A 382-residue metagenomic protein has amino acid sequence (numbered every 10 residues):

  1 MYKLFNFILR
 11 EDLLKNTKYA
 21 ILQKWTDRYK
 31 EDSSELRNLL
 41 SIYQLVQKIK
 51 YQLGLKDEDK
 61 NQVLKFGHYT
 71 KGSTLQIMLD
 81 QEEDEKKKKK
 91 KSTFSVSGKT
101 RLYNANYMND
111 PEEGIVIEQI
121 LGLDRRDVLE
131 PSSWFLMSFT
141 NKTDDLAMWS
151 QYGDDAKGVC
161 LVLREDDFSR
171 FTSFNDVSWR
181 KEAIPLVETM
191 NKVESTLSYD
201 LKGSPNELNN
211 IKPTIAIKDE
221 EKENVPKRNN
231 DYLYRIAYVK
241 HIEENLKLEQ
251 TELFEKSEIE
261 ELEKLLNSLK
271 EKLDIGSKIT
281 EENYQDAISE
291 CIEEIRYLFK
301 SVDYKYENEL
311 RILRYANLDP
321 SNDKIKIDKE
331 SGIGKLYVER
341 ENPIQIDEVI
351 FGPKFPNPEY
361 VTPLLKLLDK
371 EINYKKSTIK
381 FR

Functional and structural regions predicted by a protein language model:
Y2-R382: Partner-binding and oligomerization surfaces adjacent to conserved cores of proteins that assemble macromolecular
